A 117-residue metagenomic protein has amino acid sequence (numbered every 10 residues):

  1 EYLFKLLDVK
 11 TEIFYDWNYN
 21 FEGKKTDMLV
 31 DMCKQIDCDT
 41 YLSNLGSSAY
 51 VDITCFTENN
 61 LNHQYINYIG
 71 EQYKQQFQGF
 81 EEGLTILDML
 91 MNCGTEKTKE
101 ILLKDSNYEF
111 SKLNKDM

Functional and structural regions predicted by a protein language model:
E1-M117: Residues lining hydrophobic/aromatic ligand-binding pockets adjacent to catalytic sites
